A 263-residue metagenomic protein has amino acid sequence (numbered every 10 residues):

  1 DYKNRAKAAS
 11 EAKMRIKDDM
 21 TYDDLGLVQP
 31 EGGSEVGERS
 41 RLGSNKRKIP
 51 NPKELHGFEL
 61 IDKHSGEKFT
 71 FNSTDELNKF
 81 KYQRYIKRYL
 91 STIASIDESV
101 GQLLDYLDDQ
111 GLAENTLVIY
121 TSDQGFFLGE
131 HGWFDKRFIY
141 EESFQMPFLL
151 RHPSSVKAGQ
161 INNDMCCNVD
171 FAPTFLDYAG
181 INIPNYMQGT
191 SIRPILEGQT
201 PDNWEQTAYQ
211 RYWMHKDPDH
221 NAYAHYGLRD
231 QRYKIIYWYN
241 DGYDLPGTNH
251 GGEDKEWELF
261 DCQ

Functional and structural regions predicted by a protein language model:
D1-N115, I119-C166, Y178-I181, N185 (+2 more regions): Active-site-proximal cap/lid insertion segments
E98, C262-Q263: Short, ordered coil/turn segments that flank beta-strands lining enzyme active or ligand-binding pockets
Q124-E130, V169-A172, D177-C262: C-terminal cap/loop subdomain of S1 sulfatases and analogous C-terminal strand-loop tails that border
